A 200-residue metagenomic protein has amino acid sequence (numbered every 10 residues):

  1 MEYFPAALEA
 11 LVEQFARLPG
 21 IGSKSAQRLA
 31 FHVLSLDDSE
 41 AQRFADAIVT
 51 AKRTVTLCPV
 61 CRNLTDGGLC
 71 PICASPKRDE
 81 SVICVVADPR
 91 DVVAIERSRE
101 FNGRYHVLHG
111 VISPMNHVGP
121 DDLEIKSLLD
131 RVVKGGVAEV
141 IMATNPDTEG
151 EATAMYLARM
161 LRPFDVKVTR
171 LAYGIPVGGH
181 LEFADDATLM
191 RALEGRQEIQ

Functional and structural regions predicted by a protein language model:
E2-L8, R17, A30-V92, E198: Cys/His-rich Zn2+-binding cysteine-cluster or related metal-binding knuckle/ribbon modules and their
E9-A16, V33-L36, N63-L64, S75-P76 (+2 more regions): S-adenosyl-L-methionine-dependent methyltransferase catalytic core, i.e., the SAM/SAH-binding region
A16, L34, V49, D66 (+7 more regions): Signal for well-folded cores of large energy- and translation-related assemblies
A26, A74-T144: Extended interfacial segments that mediate partner engagement and assembly in macromolecular machines
Q27-H32, L181: Short hydrophobic alpha-helical segments that form membrane-spanning helices or hydrophobic packing faces of helical
F44, L57, L69, D91 (+5 more regions): Glycine-rich, flexible loop/turn motifs
N102, L129-I141, N145-Q200: Long C-terminal interaction/binding lobes of large macromolecular proteins
